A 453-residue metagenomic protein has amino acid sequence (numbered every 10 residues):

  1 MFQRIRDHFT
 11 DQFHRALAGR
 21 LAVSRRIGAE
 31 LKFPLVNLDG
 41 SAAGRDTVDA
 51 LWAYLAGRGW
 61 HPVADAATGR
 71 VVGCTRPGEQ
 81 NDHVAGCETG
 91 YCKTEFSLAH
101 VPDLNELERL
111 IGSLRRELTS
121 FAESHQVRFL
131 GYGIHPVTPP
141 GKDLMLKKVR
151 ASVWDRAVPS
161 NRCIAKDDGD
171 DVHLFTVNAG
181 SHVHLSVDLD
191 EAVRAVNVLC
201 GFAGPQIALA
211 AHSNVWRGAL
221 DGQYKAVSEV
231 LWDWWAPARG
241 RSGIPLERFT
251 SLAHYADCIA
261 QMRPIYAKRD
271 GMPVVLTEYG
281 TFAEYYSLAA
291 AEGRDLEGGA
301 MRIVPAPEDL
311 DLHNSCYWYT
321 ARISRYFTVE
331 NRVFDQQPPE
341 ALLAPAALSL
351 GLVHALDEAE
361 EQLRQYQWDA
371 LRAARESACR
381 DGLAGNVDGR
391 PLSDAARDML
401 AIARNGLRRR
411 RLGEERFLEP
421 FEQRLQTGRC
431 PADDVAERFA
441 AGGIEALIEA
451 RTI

Functional and structural regions predicted by a protein language model:
M1-V172, V177-A179, R194, S324-F327 (+5 more regions): Terminal catalytic/cofactor-binding subdomain
F33, V183, N331: Conserved, mostly hydrophobic/aromatic
V36, A99, S186-D188, F334: Solvent-exposed residues in well-ordered beta-strands and their adjoining turns, especially edge/terminal strands
R128-S324: Loop-rich catalytic cores of soluble enzymes, especially ATP-dependent carboxylate-amine ligases and other
A283-A373: Long, well-ordered mid-to-C-terminal structural blocks that present hydrophobic/aromatic surfaces
